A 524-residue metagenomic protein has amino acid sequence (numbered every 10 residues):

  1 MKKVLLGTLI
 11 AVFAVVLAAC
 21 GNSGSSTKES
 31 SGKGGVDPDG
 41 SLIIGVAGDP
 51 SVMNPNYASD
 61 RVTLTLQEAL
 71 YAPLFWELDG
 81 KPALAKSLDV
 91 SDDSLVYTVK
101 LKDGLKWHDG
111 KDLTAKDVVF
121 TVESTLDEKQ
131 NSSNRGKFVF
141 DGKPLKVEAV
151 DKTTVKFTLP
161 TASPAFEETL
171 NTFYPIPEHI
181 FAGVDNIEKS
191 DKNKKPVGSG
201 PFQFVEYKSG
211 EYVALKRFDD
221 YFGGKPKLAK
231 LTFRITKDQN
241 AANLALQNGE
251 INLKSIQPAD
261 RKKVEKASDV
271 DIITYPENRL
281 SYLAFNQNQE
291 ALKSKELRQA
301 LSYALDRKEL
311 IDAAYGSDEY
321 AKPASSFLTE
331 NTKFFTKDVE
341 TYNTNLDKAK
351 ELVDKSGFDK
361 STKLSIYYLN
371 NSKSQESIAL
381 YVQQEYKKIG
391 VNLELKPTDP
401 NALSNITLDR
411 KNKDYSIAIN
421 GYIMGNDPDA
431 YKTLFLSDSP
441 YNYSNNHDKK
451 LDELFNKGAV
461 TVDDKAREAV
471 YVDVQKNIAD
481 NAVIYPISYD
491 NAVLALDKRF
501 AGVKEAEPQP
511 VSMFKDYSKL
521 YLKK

Functional and structural regions predicted by a protein language model:
I43, T114-T121, K152-T158, G200-P201 (+4 more regions): Alpha-helical secondary-structure segments
G45-D92, E123, V197: N-terminal lobe/hinge region of extracytoplasmic solute-binding protein
D79, N171-K225, K230: Gly/Pro-rich hinge or "lid" segments in bacterial periplasmic/extracellular proteins
S87-N131, K156, A291: Aromatic- and charge-enriched surface segment that lines or borders ligand/interaction sites
K137-A182: Surface-exposed binding/hinge segments that line and control ligand-binding clefts or catalytic entry sites
F218-V264: Ligand-site clamp/hinge motif
L305-T332, S374-Q383, L408-K524: Detector for C-terminal structural segments
E319-K355, S372-Q375: Structural transition elements
